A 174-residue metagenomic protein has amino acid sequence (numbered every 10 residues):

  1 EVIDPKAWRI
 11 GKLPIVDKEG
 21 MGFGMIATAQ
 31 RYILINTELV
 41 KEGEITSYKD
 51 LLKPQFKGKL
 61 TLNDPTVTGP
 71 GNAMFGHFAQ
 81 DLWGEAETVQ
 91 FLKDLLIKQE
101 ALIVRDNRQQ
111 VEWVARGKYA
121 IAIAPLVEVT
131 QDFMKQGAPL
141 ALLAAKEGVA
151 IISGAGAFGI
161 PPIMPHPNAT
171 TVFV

Functional and structural regions predicted by a protein language model:
E1-R116: Extracytoplasmic ligand-binding site segments that recognize negatively charged/polar headgroups
P5, N63, A124, L143-A145: Conserved beta-strand termini and adjacent loop/short-helix elements that scaffold enzyme active sites in alpha/beta
A29, L92-L96, A101-V104, G137-P162: Periplasmic-binding protein-like
L39-K41, G58, T66-G69, V127-Q131 (+2 more regions): Solvent-exposed loop/turn segments at secondary-structure junctions within structured extracellular/periplasmic domains
S47-Q55, G156-V174: Bilobed periplasmic-binding protein/Venus flytrap-like ligand-binding cleft at the lobe interface of extracytoplasmic
A120-L140: A ligand-binding cleft/hinge motif common to bilobed small-molecule-binding domains
